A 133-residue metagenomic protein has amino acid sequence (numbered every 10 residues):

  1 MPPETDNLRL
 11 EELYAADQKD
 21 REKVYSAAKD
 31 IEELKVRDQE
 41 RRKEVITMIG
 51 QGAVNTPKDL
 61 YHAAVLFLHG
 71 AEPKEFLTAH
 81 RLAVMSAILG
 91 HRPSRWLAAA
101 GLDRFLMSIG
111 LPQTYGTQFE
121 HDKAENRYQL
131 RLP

Functional and structural regions predicted by a protein language model:
M1-P57, L89, R95-A99, R104-P133: N-terminal alpha-helical interaction modules that lie
R41-E44, M48, D59, L66 (+1 more regions): Alpha-helical solenoid repeat scaffolds, predominantly canonical TPR units
V54, E72-P73: Short coil/turn and helix-start
A64, L68-E72, L106: Short coil/turn linking the two alpha-helices of tandem helical-hairpin repeats
L82, S86-L89: A contiguous pocket-lining binding segment that forms or flanks enzyme active sites
